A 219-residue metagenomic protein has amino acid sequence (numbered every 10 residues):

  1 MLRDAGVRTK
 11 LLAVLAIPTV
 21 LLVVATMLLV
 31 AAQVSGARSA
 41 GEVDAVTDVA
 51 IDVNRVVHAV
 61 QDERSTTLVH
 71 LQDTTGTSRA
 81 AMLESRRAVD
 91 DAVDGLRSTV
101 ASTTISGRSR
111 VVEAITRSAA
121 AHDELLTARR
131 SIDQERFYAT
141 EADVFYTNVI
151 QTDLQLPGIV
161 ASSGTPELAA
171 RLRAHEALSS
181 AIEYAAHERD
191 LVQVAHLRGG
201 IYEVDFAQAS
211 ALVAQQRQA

Functional and structural regions predicted by a protein language model:
M1-A219: Hydrophobic alpha-helical segments
